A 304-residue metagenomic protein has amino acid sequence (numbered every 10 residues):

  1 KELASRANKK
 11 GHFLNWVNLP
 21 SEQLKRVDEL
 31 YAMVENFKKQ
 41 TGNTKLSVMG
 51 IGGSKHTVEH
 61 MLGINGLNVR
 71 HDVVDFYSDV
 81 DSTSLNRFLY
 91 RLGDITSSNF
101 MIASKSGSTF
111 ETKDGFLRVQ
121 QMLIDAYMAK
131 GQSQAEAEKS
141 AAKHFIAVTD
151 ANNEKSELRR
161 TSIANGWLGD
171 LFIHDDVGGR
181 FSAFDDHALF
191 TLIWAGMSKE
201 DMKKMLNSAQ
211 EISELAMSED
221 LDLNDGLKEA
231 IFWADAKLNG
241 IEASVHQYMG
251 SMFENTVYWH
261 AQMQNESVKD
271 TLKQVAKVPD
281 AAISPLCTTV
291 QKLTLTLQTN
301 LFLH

Functional and structural regions predicted by a protein language model:
K1-Q40: Extended, charge-enriched "interface" segments that sit outside catalytic cores
V17-P20, T44-I51, N99-S106, I146-A147 (+1 more regions): Short glycine-rich or small-residue beta-strand-to-loop segments that form or flank ligand, phosphate, metal/Fe-S
T41-N99, Q134, Q247-K292: Anionic-ligand anchoring segments at beta-strand to alpha-helix junctions in alpha/beta enzyme folds, i.e., glycine
S47, V80, N99-R118, A142-E154 (+1 more regions): Glycine-rich, mobile lid/loop segments that gate access to catalytic sites or pores
E59-N65, D114-Y127, Q262-E266, Q298: Short, well-ordered amphipathic alpha-helices
D75-T83, R87-L89, A103-D114, E136 (+2 more regions): Alpha-helix capping and helix-loop boundary segments enriched in small/acidic/polar residues
D81-D94, F116-V119, H187, D222-A236: Structured alpha-helical segments in the cores of large, soluble enzyme domains
M128-L303: Active-site phosphate/pyrophosphate-binding segments
